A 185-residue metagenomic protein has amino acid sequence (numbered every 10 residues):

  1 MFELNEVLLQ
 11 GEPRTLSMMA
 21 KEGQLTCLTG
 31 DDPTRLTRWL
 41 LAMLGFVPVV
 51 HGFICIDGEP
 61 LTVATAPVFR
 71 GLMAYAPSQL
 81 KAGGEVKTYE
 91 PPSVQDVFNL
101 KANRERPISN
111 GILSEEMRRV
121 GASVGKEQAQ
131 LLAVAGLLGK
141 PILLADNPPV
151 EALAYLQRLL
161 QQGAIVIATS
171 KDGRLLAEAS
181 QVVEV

Functional and structural regions predicted by a protein language model:
L4-G23, G52, V182: Conserved beta-strand
C27, P67-G84: ABC nucleotide-binding domain signature
T29-D31: The feature captures the beta-strand-to-loop junction immediately N-terminal to the Walker
L44: Helix-to-loop junction immediately C-terminal to a conserved catalytic motif
G52-P60, F69: Conserved ABC transporter NBD signature motif
Q79-Q130: ABC-family P-loop ATPase nucleotide-binding domains
I142-N147: Catalytic Walker B motif of ABC-type/P-loop ATPase nucleotide-binding domains
A152-L176: Conserved catalytic loops of ABC-family nucleotide-binding domains
